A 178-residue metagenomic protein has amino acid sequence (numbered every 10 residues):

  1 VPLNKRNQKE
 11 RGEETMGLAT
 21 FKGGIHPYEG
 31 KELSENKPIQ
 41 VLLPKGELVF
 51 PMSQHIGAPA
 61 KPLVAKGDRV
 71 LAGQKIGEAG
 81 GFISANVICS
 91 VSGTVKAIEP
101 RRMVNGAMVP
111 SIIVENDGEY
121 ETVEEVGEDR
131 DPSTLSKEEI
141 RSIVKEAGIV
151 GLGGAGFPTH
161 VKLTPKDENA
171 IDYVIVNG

Functional and structural regions predicted by a protein language model:
L3-G178: Well-ordered secondary-structure scaffolds
